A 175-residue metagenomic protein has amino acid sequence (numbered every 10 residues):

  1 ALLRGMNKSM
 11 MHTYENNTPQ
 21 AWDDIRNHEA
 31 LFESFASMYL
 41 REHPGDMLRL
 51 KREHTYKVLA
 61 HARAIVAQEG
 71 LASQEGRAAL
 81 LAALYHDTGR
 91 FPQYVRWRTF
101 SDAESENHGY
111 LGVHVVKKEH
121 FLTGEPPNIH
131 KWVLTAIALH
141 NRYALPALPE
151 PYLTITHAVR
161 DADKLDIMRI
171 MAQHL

Functional and structural regions predicted by a protein language model:
N7-Y110, P149: Acidic/His-rich, divalent-metal-binding segments that scaffold phosphate/diphosphate chemistry
L71, E75-L175: Divalent metal-dependent catalytic cores for phosphoryl transfer on phosphate-bearing substrates
